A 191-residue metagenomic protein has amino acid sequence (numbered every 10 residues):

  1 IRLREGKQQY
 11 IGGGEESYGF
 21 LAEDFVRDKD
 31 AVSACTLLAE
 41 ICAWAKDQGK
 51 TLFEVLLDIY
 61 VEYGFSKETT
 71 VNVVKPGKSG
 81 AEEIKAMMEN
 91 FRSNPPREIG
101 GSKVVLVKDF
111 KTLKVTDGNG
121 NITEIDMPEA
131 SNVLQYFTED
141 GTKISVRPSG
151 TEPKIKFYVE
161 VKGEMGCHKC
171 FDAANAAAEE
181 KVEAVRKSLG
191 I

Functional and structural regions predicted by a protein language model:
I1-R147, M165-F171, N175-I191: Phosphate-binding and adjacent anionic-ligand microenvironments
G150-E152: A generic beta-sheet turn/junction motif
